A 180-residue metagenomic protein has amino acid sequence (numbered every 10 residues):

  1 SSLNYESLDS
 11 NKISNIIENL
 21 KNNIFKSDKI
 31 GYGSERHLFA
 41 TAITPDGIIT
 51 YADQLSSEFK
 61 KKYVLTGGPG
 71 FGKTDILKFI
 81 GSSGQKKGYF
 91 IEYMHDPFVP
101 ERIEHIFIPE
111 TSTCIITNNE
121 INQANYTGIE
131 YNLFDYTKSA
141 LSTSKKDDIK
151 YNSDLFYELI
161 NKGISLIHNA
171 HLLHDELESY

Functional and structural regions predicted by a protein language model:
S1, S83-N161: Conserved nucleotide-sensing/catalytic segment adjacent to the nucleotide-binding pocket in NTP-handling enzymes
S1-D28, D148-Y180: An accessory alpha-helical subdomain
I13-L55: N-terminal pre-Walker A segment at the start of P-loop NTPase domains
I24-S27, G72-F79, D96: A broad, low-specificity signal for short, low-complexity segments enriched in glycine/proline and polar/charged
S34-F39, K78, Q85-Y89: N-terminal start-of-chain detector that recognizes signal peptides and the immediate post-cleavage beginning
I48-Q54, L77, N118-T127: Anaerobic metallocofactor- and corrinoid-dependent redox/one-carbon enzyme cores, especially those from methanogenesis
I49, F59-G84: Glycine-rich phosphate-binding P-loop
I49-D53, F59, I108-S112: Accessory recognition modules or surfaces
